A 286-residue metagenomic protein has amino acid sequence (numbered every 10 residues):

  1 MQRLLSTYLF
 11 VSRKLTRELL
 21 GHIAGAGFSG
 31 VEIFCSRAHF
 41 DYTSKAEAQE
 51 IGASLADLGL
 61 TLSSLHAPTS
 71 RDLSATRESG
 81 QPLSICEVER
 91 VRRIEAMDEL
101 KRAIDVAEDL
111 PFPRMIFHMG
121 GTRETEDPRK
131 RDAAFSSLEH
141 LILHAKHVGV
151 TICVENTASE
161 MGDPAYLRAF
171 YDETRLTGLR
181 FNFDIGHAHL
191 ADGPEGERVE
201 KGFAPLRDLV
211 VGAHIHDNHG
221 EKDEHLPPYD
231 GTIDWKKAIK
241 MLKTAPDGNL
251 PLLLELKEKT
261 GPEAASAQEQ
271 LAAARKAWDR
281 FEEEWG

Functional and structural regions predicted by a protein language model:
M1-R102, E108, R180, D208 (+2 more regions): N-terminal pre-domain/capping segments
R3-T7, V31-I33, L62-A67, M115-F117 (+4 more regions): Hydrophobic faces of well-ordered beta-strands that scaffold small-molecule active sites in alpha/beta enzyme cores
Y8-T16, F34-E47, T122-D132, T157-P164 (+4 more regions): Acidic-and-aromatic substrate-binding clefts and catalytic sites of carbohydrate-active enzymes
R17, S74-F181: Active-site acidic/histidine proton-transfer and metal-coordination neighborhood in alpha/beta enzyme cores
F28, A107, F112, V210 (+1 more regions): A structural motif
G30-V31, L138-T232: Acidic/histidine-rich catalytic cores of soluble enzymes
I51-A67, F135-H147, E173-T174, W235-K240: Alpha-helix-loop-beta-strand connector modules within alpha/beta enzyme cores
V88, E126-F135, Y166-G178, K236-G248 (+1 more regions): Short, electropositive alpha-helical surface patch
